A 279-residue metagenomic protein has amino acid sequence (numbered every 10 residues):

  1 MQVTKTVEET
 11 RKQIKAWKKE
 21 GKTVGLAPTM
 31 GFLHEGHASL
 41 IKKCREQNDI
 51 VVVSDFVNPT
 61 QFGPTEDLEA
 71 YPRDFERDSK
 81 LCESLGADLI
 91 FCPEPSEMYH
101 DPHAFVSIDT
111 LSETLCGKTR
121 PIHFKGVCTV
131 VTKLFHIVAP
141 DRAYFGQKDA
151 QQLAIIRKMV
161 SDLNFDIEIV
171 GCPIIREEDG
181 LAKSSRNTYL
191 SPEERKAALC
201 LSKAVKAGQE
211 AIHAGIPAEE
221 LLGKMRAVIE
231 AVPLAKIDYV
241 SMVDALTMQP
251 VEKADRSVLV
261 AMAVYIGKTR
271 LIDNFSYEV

Functional and structural regions predicted by a protein language model:
Q2-L234, V243-T247, F275: Nucleotidyltransferase catalytic core that binds NTPs
K224-V279: Phosphate/ribose-recognition catalytic cores of enzymes acting on nucleotide-derived substrates
